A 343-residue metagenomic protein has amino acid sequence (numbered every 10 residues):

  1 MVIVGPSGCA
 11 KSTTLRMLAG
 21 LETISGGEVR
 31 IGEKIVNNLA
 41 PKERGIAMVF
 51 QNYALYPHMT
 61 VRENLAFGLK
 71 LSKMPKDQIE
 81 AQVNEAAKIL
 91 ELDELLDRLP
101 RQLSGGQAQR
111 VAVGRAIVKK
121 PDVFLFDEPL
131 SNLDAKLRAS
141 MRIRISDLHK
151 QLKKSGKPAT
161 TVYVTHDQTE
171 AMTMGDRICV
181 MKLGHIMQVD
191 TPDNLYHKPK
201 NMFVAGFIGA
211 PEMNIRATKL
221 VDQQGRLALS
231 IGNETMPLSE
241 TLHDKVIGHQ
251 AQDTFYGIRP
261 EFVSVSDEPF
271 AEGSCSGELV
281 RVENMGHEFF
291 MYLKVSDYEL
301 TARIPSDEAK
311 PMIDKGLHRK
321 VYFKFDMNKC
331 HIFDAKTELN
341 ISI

Functional and structural regions predicted by a protein language model:
V4-P6: The feature captures the beta-strand-to-loop junction immediately N-terminal to the Walker
S12-L15, V111: ABC ATPase nucleotide-binding domain helices that frame the ATP-binding cleft
A19: Helix-to-loop junction immediately C-terminal to a conserved catalytic motif
S25-E28, Q78, L183, C330: Conserved coupling/switch loops of ABC nucleotide-binding domains, chiefly the family-specific signature
G27-I35: Conserved ABC transporter NBD signature motif
R44-G45, L55-F203: ABC ATPase nucleotide-binding domains
M213, Q223-I343: Non-catalytic connector elements of ABC transporters
